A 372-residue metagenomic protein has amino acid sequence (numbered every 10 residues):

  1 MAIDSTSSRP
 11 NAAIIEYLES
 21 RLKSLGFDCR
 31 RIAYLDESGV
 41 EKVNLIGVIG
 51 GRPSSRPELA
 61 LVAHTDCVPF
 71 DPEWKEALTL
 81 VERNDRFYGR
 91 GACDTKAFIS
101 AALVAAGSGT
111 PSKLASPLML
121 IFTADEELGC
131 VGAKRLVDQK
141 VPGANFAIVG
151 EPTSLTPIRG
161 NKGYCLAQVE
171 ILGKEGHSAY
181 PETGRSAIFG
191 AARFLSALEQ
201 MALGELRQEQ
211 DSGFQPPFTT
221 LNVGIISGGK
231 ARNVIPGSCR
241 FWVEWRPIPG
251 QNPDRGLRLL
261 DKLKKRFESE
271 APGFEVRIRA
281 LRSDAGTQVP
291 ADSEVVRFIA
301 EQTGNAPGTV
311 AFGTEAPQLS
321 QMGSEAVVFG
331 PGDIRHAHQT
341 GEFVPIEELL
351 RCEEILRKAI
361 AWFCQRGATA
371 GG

Functional and structural regions predicted by a protein language model:
M1-R90, P111-L114, D333: Acidic/His- and Gly-rich active-site-bordering loop/insert found across diverse amide/peptide-bond hydrolases
L25, T110-L114, V141, R266-G273: Short helix-capping segments at alpha-helix termini
L61, V81-E127, Q168-I171, P181-A202 (+2 more regions): Alpha-helical metal-binding/catalytic segments enriched in His/Glu/Asp
V62-H64, I121-T123, A147-E151, E170-L172 (+2 more regions): Short beta-strand segments
T65-C67, R86, I121-L128, P152-L155 (+2 more regions): Acidic, glycine-rich active-site loops and adjacent beta-strand->loop/helix elements that engage anionic groups
V68-R83, A144, R159-E170, E294: Acidic-glycine-rich active-site phosphate/pyrophosphate-binding loop
T95-L166, C364: Acidic/histidine-rich catalytic neighborhood of metal-dependent amide-processing enzymes
R159, L166-G372: Metal-dependent amide/peptide-bond hydrolase catalytic core, centered on the "pita-bread" metallohydrolase fold
